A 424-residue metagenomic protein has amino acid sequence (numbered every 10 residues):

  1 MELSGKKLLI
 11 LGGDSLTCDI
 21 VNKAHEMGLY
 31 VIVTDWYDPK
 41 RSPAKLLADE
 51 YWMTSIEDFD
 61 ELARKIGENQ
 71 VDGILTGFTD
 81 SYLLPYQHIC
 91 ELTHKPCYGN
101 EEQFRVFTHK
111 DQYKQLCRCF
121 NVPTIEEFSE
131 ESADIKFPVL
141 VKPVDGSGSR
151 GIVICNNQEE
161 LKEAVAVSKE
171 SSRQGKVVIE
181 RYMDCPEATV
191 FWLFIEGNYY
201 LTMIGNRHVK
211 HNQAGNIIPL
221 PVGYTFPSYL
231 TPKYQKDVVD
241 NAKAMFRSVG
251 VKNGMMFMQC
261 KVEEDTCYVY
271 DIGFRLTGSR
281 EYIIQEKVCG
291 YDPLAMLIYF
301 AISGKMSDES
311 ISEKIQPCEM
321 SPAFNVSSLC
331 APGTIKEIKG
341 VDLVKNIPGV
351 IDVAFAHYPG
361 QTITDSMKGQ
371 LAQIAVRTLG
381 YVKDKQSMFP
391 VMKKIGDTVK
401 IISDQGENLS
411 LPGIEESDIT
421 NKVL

Functional and structural regions predicted by a protein language model:
M1-E102, G304-M306, H357-Q373, Y381-L424: ATP-binding N-terminal substructure of ATP-dependent carboxylate-amine bond-forming enzymes
E91-G151, N156-Q158: A conserved helix-loop-beta module that forms one wall/lid of the active-site cleft in ATP-utilizing catalytic domains
C117, I135-C155, E170-V190, T202-N206 (+1 more regions): ATP-grasp fold ATP-binding core
P123-I125, V153-T189, Q213-T225, K243-S248 (+1 more regions): Conserved ATP-binding module of the ATP-grasp superfamily
E180, K252-E264, E309, S410-E415: A short glycine-rich, hydrophobically flanked beta-strand micro-motif that places a catalytic Asp/Glu for divalent metal
Y182-A188, W192-V251, M255, V262 (+3 more regions): ATP-dependent carboxylate/phosphate-activation module, predominantly the ATP-grasp catalytic core and closely related
M256, V344-D365: A structural supersecondary motif
D308-G349: A glycine-rich beta-turn/hairpin centered on an aromatic-Pro dipeptide
